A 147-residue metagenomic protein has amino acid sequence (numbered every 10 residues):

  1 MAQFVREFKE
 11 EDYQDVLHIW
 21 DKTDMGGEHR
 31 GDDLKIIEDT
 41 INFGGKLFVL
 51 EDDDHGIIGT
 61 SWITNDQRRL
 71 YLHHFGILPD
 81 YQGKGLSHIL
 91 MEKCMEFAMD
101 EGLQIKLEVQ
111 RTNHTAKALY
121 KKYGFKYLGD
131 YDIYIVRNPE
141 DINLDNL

Functional and structural regions predicted by a protein language model:
M1-E11, E140-L147: Conserved N-terminal entry element of GNAT/NAT acetyltransferase domains
Q3, E7-H74, L78, M91-E92 (+2 more regions): Acetyl-CoA-dependent GNAT
D52-H55, D80-Y81, R137-D141: Short loop segments at secondary-structure junctions
I77, G83-E96, A118, K122: Conserved acetyl-CoA-binding loop-helix of GNAT-fold acetyltransferases
A98-V109: Conserved GNAT acetyl-CoA-binding A-motif
L107-K117, I135-P139: Conserved beta-strand-loop-alpha-helix junction that forms the acyl-donor binding cleft
K122, K126, I133-L147: Terminal substrate-recognition subdomain of acyl/acetyltransferases
